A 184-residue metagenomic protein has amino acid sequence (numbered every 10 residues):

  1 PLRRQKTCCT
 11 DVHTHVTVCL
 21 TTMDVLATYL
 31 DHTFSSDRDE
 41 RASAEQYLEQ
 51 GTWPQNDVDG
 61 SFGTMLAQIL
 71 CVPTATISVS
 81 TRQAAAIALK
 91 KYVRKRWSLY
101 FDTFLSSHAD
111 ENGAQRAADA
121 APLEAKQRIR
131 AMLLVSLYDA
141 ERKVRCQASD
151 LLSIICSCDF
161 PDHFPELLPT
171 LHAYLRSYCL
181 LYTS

Functional and structural regions predicted by a protein language model:
P1, T10-V16: Intrinsically disordered, low-complexity terminal segments enriched in Ser/Thr
T21-V72: N-terminal "cap/leader" segments of large eukaryotic alpha-helical scaffolds
A27-S35, A67-A75, R130-Y138, P169-C179: HEAT/HEAT-like alpha-solenoid repeats
Q46, I87-K91, D150-I154: Residue-level signature of alpha-solenoid helical repeat scaffolds
Q50-Q55, Y92-L99, A140, I154-D159 (+1 more regions): Residue-level signature of the C-terminal ends
G60-Q68, D102-S106, L123-R128, P161-T170: Short sequence/structural elements of tandem HEAT/ARM alpha-solenoid repeats
Y182-T183: Conserved small/polar residues in nucleotide/adenosyl-binding loops
